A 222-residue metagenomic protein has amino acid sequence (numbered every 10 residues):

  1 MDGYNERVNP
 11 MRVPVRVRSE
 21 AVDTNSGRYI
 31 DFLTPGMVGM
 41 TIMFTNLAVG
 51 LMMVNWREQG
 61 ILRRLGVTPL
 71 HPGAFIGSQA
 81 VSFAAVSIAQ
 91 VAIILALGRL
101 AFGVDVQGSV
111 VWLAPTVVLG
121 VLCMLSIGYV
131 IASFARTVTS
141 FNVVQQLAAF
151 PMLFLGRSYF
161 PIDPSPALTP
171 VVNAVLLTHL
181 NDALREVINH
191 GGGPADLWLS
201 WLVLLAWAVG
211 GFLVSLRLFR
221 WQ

Functional and structural regions predicted by a protein language model:
M1-L47, I188-N189: Transport-system extracytoplasmic interface segments
D23-S26, D105, G156-G211: Membrane-interfacial helix-loop-helix junctions in multi-pass membrane proteins
N25-L100, L119, L153: Hydrophobic alpha-helical transmembrane segments of multi-pass membrane transport proteins
F44, N55, G98-V106, A135-R136 (+2 more regions): Short helix-capping/hinge motifs at transmembrane helix termini and TM-loop junctions
T45-A48, W56-R57, A92, A96 (+6 more regions): Transmembrane alpha-helix boundary/anchor motif
N55, R64, T68, G98-R99 (+8 more regions): Transmembrane helix-loop junction
P72-Q145, F150, P194-L213: Alpha-helical transmembrane segments and their short interhelical loops
A132-A174: Transmembrane helix segments
